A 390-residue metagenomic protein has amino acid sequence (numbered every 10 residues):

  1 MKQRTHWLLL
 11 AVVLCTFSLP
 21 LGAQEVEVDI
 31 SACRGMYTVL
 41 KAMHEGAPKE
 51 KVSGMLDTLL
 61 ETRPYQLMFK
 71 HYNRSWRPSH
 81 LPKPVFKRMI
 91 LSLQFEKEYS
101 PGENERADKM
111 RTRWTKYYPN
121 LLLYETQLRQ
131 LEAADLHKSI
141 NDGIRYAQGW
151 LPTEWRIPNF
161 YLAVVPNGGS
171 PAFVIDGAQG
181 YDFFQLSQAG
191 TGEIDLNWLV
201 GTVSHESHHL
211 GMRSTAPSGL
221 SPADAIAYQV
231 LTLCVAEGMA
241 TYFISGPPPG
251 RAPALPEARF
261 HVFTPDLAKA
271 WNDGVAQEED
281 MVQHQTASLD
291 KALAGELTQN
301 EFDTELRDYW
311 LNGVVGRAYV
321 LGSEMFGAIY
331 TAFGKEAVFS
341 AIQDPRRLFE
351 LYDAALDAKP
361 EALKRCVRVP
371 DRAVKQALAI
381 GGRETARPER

Functional and structural regions predicted by a protein language model:
M1-L9: Bacterial N-terminal signal peptides that target proteins for export
L9-S18: Bacterial N-terminal signal peptides
Q24-N104, R365-C366, P370-A373: N-terminal mature-domain "stem" immediately C-terminal to a signal peptide or N-terminal signal-anchor/transmembrane
V26-G54, P64, T215-S288, A358-L363: Post-HExxH zinc-binding segment in Zn-dependent metallohydrolases
L123-A178, L196-N197: Auxiliary, metal-adjacent structural segments of Zn-dependent hydrolase domains
S187-V203: Short pre-active-site segment immediately N-terminal to the catalytic Zn-binding motif
W198-P217, E237-T241: Active-site recognition of the HExxH zinc-binding catalytic motif
L267-R390: Pan-zinc metallopeptidase signature
